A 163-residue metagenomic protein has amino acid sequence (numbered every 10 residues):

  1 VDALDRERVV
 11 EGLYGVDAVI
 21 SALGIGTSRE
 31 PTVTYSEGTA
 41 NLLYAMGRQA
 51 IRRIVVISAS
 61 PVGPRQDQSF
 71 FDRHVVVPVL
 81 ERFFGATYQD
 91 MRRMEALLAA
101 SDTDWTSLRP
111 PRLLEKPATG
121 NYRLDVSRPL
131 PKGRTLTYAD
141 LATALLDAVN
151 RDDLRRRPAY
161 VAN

Functional and structural regions predicted by a protein language model:
V1-A18: Conserved Rossmann-fold cofactor-binding substructure of NAD(P)-dependent oxidoreductases
A22-L23, I54-A59, L108-P110: SDR active-site strand-loop-helix element
G26-I54, R93: NAD(P)-cofactor binding segment of oxidoreductase domains
S28, S60-Q66, L113-P117: Conserved catalytic-site region of short-chain dehydrogenase/reductase
I54, V126-N163: Mid/C-terminal beta-alpha module of Rossmann-like enzyme folds, strongest in SDR-family dehydrogenases/epimerases
P64, Q68, S101, P117-Y122 (+1 more regions): Glycine/proline-rich active-site loop of Rossmann-fold NAD(P)-dependent oxidoreductases
D72-S101: Catalytic helix-loop patch of NAD(P)-dependent Rossmann-fold dehydrogenases
E95-P117: Conserved beta-loop-beta element that borders a ligand/cofactor-binding pocket
